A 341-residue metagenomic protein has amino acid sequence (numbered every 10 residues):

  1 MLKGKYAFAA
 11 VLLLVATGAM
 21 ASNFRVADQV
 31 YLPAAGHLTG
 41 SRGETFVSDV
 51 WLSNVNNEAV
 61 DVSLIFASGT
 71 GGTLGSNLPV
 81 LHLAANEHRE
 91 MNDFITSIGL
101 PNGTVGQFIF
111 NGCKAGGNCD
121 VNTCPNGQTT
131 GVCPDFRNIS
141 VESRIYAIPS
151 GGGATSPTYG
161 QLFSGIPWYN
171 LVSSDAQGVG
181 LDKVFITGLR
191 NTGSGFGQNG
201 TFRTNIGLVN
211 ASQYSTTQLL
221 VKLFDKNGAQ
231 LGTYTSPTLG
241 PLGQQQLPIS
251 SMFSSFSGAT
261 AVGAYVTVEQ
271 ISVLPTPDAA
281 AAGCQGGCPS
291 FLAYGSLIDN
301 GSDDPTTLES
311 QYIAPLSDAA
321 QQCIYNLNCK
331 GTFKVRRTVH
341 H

Functional and structural regions predicted by a protein language model:
M1-F8: Bacterial N-terminal signal peptides that target proteins for export
F8-A10, V339: Composition-driven detection of intrinsically disordered, low-complexity segments
A16-G18: N-terminal signal peptide c-region/cleavage motif recognized by signal peptidases
M20-H341: Gly/Pro-rich, tryptophan- and cysteine-flecked surface segments typical of secreted/extracellular proteins
